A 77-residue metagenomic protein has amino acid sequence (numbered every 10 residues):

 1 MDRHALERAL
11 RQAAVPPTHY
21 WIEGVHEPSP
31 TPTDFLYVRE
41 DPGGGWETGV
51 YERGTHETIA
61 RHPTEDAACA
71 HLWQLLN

Functional and structural regions predicted by a protein language model:
M1, E57-P63: Short, exposed beta-strand "edge-strand" segments with a Pro/Gly-rich flavor and a Y/T-containing core
M1-S29: Negatively charged, low-complexity tracts enriched in Asp/Glu with abundant Ser/Thr
A14, Y37-E40, D66: Intrinsically disordered, low-complexity regions enriched in Ser/Pro/Gly/Gln/His and often acidic
S29-E57, L75-N77: Short aromatic-glycine-(Arg/Gly/Cys) micro-motifs in beta-strand/loop hairpins
H62-N77: A short, charged, amphipathic alpha-helix used as a generic interaction element across diverse proteins
